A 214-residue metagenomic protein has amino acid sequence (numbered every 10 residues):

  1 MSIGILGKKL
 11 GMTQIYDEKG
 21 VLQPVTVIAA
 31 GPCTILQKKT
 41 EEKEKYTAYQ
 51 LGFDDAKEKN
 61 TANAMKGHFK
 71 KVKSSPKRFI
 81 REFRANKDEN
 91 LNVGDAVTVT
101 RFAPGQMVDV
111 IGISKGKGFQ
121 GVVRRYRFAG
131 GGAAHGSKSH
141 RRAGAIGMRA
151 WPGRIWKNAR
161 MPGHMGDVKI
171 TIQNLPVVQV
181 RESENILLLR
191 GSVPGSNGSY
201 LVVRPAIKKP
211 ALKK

Functional and structural regions predicted by a protein language model:
M1-K214: Extended basic (Lys/Arg/His-rich) segments that typically form rRNA-contacting surfaces in ribosomal proteins
